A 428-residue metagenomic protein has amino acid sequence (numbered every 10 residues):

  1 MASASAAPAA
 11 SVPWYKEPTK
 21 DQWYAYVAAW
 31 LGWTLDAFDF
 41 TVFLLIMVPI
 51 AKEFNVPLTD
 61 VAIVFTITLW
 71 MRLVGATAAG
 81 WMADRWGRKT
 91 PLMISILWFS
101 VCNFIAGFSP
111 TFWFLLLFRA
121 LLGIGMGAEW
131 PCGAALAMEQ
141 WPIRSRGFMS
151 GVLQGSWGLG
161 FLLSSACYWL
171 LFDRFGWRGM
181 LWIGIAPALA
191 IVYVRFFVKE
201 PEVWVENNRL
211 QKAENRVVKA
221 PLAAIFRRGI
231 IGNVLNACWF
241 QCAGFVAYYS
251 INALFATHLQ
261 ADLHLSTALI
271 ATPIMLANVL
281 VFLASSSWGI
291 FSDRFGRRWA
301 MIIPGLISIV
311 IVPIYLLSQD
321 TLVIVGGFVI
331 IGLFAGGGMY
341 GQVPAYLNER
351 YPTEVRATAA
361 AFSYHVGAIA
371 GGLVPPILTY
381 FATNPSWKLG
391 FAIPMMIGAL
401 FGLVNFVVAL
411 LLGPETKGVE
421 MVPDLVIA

Functional and structural regions predicted by a protein language model:
M1-F38, F43: Cytosolic juxtamembrane N-terminal segment immediately preceding the first transmembrane helix of multi-pass
L44, I231-F282, G371, P375: Extracytoplasmic gate region of multi-pass secondary transporters
N55, G87, F108-F114, P142 (+2 more regions): Helix-breaking motifs and short loop linkers at transmembrane-helix boundaries and internal kinks in secondary membrane
T66-G80, M275-S287: Central cavity-lining transmembrane alpha-helices of secondary-active solute carriers, predominantly the Major
V74-P110, F295: Conserved MFS/SLC helix-loop-helix module at the cytosolic interface between two early adjacent transmembrane helices
L97-P110, L306-D320: C-terminal ends and interior cores of transmembrane alpha-helices in multi-pass membrane transporters/permeases
F118-G155: Cytoplasmic helix-loop-helix junction between adjacent transmembrane helices in 12-TM secondary transporters
L153-F196: Helix-loop-helix hairpin linking two adjacent transmembrane segments in secondary transporters
